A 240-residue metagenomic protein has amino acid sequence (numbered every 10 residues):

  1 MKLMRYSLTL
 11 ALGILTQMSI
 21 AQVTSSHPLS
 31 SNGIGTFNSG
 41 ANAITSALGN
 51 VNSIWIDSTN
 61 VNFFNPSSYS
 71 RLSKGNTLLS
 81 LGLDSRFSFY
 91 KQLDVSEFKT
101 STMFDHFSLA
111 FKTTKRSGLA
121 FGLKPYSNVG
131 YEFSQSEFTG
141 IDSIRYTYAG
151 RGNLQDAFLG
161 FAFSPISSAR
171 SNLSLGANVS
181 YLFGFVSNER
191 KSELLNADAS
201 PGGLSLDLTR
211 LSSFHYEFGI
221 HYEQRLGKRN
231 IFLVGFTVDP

Functional and structural regions predicted by a protein language model:
M1-S26: Bacterial Sec-dependent N-terminal signal peptides
Q22-P240: Subset of outer-membrane beta-barrel
